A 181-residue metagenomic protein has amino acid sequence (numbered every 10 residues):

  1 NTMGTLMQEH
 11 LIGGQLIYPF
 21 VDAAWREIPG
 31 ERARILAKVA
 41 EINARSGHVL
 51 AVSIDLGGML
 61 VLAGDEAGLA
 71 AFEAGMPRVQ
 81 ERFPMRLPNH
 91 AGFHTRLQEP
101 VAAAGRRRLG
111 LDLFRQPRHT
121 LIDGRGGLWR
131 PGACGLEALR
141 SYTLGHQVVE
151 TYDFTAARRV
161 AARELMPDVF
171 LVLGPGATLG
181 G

Functional and structural regions predicted by a protein language model:
T2-E137: Alpha/beta catalytic cores of group-transfer enzymes, especially the acyltransferase/condensing modules of polyketide
D112-G181: Acyltransferase/transacylase module recognition
